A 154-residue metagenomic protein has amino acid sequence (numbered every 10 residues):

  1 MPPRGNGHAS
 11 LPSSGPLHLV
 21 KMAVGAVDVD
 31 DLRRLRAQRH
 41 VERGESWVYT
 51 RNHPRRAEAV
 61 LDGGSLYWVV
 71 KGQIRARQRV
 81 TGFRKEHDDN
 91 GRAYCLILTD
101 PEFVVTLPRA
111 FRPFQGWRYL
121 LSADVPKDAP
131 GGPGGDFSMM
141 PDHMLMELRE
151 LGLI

Functional and structural regions predicted by a protein language model:
P3-L11, G15, L19, L107-P108: Phosphate/adenylate-binding glycine loop and adjacent helical scaffold
S13-E42: Eukaryotic proteins' extreme N-terminal regulatory segments
H18, D62, A93-C95: A generic structural signal for short beta-strands and their flanking turns/coil linkers
K21-V24, G63, W68, A76 (+2 more regions): Generic structural "secondary-structure junction" signal
R34-R77: Short, well-structured hydrophobic secondary-structure segments
A37-Q38, K85, E150-L153: Short, intrinsically disordered, mixed-charge
R79-P126: Aromatic- and Lys/Arg-enriched surface recognition patch
G116-L121, P126-I154: Well-ordered alpha/beta subsegment
